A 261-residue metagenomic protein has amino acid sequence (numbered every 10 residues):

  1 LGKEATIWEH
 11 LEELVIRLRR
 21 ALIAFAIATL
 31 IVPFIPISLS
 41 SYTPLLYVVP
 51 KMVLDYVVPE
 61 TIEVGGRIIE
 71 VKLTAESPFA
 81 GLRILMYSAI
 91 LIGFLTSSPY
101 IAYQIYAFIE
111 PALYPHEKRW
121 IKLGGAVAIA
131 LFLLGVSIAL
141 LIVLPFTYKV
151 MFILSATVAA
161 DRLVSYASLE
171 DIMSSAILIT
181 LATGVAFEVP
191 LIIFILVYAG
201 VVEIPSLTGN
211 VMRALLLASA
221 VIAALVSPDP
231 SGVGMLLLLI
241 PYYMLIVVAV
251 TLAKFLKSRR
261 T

Functional and structural regions predicted by a protein language model:
L1-T261: Membrane topogenic/interface segments and analogous intrinsically disordered interaction regions
